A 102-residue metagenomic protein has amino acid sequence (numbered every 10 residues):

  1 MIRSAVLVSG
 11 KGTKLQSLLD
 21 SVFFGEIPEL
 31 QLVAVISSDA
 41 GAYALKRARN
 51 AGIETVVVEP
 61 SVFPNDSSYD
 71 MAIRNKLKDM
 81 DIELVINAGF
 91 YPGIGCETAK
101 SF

Functional and structural regions predicted by a protein language model:
M1-F102: One-carbon transfer enzymes
